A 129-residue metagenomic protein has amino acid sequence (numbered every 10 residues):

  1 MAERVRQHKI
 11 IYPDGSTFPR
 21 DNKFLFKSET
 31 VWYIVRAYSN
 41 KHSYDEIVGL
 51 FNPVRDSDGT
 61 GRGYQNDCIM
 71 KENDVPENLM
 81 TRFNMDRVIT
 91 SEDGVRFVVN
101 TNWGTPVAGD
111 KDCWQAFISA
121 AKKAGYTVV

Functional and structural regions predicted by a protein language model:
M1-V129: Intrinsically disordered, charged low-complexity linkers and terminal tails that flank or connect structured domains
